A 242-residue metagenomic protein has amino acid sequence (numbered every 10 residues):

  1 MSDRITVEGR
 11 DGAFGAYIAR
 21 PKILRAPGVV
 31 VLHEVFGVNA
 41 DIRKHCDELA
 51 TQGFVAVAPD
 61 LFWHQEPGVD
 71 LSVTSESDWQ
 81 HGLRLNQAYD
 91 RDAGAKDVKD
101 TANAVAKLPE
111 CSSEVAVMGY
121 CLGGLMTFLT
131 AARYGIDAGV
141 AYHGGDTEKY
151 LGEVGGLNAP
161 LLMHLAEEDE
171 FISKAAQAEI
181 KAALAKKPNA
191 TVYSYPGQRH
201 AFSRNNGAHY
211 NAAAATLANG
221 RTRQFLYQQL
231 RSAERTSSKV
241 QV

Functional and structural regions predicted by a protein language model:
M1-V242: N-terminal cap/leader regions of alpha/beta-hydrolase-fold enzymes, predominantly small-molecule hydrolases
